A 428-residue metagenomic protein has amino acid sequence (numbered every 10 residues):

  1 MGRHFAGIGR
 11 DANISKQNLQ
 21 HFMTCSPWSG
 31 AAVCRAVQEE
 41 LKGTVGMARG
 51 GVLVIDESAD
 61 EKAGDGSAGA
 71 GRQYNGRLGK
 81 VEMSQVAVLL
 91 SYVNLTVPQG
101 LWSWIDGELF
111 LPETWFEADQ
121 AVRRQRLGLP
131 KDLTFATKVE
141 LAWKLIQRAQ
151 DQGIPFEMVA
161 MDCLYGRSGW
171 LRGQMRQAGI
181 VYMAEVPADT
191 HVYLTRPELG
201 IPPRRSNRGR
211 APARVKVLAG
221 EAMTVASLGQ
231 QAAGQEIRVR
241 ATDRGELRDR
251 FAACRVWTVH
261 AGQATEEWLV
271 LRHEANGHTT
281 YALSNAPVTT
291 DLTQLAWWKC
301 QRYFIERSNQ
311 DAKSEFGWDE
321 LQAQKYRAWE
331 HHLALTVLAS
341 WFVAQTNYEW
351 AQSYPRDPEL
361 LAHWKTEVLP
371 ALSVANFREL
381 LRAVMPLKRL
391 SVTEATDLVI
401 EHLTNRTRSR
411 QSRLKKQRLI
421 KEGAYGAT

Functional and structural regions predicted by a protein language model:
M1-A160, L164-H191, E198, R205-V225 (+4 more regions): Conserved, well-structured functional cores that handle cations and Mg-NTP chemistry
F5, S26, A286, K299-R302 (+2 more regions): Generic structural signal for hydrophobic core residues of well-folded globular domains
N18, A32-A36, E40, L141 (+6 more regions): Exposed alpha-helical structural elements
I55-A59, Y165, P212-V217, A222 (+1 more regions): Short amphipathic alpha-helical "interface-anchor" segments enriched in bulky aromatics
A59-D60, A275-N276, P287-T289, V343: Short, glycine-/Ser/Thr-/acidic-enriched flexible segments
V86, F304, S308, H331-V337: Catalytic-loop motifs flanking and including active-site residues across diverse enzymes
L109-L111, W115-L127, K131-F135, W143-I146 (+6 more regions): A short, flexible helix-boundary coil/loop motif
W268-S284, Q301-F316: A glycine-rich, aromatic-flanked flexible loop/lid motif
